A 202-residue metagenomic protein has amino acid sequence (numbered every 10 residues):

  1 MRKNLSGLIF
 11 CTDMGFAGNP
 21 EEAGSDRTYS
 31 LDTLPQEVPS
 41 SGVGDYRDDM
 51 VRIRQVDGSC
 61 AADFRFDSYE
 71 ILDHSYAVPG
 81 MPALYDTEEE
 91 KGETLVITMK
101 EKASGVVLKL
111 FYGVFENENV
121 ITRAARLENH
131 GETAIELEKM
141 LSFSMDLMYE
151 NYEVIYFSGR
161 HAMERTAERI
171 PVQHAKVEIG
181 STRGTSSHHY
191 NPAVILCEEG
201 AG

Functional and structural regions predicted by a protein language model:
M1-G202: Polysaccharide-binding surfaces and accessory modules of carbohydrate-active proteins
